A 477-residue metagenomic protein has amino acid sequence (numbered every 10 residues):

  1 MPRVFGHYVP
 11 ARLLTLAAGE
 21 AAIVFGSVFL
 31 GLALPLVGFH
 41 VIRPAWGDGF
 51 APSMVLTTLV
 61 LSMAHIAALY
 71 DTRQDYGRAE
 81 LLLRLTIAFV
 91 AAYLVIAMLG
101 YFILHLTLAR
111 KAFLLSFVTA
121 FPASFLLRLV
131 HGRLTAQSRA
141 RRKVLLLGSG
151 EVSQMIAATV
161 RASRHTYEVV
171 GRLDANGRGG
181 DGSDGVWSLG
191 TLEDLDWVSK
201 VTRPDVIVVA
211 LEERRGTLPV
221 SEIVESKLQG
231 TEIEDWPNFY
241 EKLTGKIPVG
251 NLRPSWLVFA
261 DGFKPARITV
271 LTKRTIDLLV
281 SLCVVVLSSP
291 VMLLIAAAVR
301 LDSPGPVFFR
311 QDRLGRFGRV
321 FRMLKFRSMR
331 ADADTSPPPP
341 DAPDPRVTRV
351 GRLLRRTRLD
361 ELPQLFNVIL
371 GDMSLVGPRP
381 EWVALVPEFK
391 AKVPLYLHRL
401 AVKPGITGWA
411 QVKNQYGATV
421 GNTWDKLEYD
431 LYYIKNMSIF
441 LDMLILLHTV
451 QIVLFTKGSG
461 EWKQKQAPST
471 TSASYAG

Functional and structural regions predicted by a protein language model:
M1-I23, S27, D75-G77, L126-S289 (+1 more regions): N-terminal hydrophobic signal-anchor/signal peptide
M1-R139, S474-G477: Signature of alpha-helical transmembrane segments in polytopic membrane proteins
G49, L85-F89, T275-V286, T357: Loop-to-transmembrane-helix entry motif
L85-F89, A140-T159, P306-M329, R349: Membrane-cytosol interface motif
Y167, G177-D181, Y240-R253, V307-R349 (+1 more regions): Short, glycine-rich, amphipathic interfacial segments at transmembrane boundaries or analogous
I268-A333, N367, L444-G477: A hydrophobic, helix-centered structural microdomain
A342-K403, I445-V453: A short, structured surface patch at a secondary-structure boundary
T348, L370, V393-G477: C-terminal terminal-structure detector
